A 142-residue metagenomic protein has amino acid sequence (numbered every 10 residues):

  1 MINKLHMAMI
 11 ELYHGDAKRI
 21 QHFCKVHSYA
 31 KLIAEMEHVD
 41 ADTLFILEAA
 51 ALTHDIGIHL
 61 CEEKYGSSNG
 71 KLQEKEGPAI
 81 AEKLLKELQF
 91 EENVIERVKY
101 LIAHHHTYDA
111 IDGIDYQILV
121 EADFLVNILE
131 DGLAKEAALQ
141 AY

Functional and structural regions predicted by a protein language model:
I2-K25, G57-S68: Active-site flanking loop/helix segments enriched in acidic
N3, H27-S28, P78-I80, E96: A generic alpha-helix surface/boundary motif
E11-C24, S28-D40, T53, F90 (+1 more regions): Divalent metal-dependent phosphate-bond-processing catalytic cores, especially two-metal-ion Mg2+/Mn2+ enzymes that act
V26, K71-E87: An active-site-proximal "capping" alpha-helix that borders the catalytic cofactor pocket
H38-I46, L88-I102: Acidic/histidine metal-binding catalytic segments
L44-G66, G77, A81, K99-H106 (+1 more regions): His-Asp-centered metal-binding catalytic motifs of divalent-metal-dependent phosphohydrolases/nucleases
